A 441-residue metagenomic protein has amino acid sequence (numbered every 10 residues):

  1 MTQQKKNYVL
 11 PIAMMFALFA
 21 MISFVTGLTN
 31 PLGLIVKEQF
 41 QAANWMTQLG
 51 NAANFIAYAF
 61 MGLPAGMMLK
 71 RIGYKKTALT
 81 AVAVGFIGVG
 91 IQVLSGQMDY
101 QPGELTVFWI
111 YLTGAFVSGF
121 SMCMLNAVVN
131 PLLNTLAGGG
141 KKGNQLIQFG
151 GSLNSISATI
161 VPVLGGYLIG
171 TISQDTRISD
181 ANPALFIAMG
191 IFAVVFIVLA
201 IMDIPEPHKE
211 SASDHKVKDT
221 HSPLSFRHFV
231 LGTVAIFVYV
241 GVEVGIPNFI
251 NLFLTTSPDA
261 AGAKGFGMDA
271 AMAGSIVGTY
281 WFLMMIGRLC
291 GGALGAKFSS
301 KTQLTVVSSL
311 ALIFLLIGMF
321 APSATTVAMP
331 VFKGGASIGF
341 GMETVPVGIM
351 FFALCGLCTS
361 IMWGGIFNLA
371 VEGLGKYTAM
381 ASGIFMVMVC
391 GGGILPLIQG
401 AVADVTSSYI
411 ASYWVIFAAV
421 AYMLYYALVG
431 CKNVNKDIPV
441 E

Functional and structural regions predicted by a protein language model:
L10-A42, N126-N130, I246-L254: Extracytoplasmic
T29-G33, L224-W281: Extracytoplasmic gate region of multi-pass secondary transporters
L49-L69, G278-C290, G391-I394: Central cavity-lining transmembrane alpha-helices of secondary-active solute carriers, predominantly the Major
F60-W109: Conserved MFS/SLC helix-loop-helix module at the cytosolic interface between two early adjacent transmembrane helices
M61-K76, I169, I286-S300, A403: Helix-to-loop junctions at the C-terminal end of transmembrane segments in multipass secondary transporters
A83-E104, S309-G341: C-terminal ends and interior cores of transmembrane alpha-helices in multi-pass membrane transporters/permeases
M124-G138, T359-G375: Intracellular juxtamembrane helix-capping segments at the cytosolic ends of symmetry-related transmembrane helices
G143-D203: Helix-loop-helix hairpin linking two adjacent transmembrane segments in secondary transporters
